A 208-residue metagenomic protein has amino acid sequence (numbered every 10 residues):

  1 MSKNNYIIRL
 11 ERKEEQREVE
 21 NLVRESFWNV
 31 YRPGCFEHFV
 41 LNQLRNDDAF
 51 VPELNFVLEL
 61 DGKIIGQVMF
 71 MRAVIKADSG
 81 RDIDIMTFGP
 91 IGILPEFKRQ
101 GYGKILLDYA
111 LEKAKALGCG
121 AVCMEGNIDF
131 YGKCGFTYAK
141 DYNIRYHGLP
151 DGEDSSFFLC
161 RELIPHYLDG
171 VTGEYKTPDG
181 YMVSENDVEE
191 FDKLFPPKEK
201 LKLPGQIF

Functional and structural regions predicted by a protein language model:
M1-E14, N21: Conserved N-terminal entry element of GNAT/NAT acetyltransferase domains
K13-S26, G170-P204: A short, well-structured alpha-helix characteristic of acyl/acetyltransferase catalytic modules
E20, F27-V74: Active-site rim helix/loop that mediates acceptor-substrate recognition in acyltransferases
L54, L58, G89-G92, C119 (+1 more regions): Internal, conserved structured core segments that host functional sites
G80-P95: Conserved acetyl-CoA binding element of GNAT-fold acetyltransferases
F97-Y109, C119: Conserved acetyl-CoA pyrophosphate-binding loop and the N-cap/start of the following alpha-helix in GNAT-like
A116-C119, G126-E153: Conserved active-site alpha-helix within GNAT-family acetyltransferase domains
D151-E153, F157, E162, P197 (+1 more regions): Cell-envelope/extracellular anchoring and linker segments
